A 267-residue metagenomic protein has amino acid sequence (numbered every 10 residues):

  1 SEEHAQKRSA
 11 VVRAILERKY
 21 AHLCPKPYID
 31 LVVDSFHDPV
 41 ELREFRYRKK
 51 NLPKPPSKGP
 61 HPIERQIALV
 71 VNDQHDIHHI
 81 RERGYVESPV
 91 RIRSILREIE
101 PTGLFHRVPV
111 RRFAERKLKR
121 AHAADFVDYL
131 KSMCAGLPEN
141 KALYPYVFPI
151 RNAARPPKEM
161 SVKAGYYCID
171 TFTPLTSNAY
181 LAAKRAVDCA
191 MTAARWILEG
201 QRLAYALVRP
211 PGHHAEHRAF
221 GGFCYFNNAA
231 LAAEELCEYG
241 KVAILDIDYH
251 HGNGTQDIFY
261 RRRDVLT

Functional and structural regions predicted by a protein language model:
S1-T267: HDAC/HDAC-like amidohydrolase catalytic core signature
